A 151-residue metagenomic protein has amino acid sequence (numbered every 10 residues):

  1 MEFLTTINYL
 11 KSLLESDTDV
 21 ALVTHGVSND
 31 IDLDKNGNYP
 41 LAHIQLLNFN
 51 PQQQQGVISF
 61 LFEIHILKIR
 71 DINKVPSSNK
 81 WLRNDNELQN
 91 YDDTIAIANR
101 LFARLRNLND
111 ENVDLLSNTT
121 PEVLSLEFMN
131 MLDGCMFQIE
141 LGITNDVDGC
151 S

Functional and structural regions predicted by a protein language model:
M1-I7, E87-T94: A short, highly charged nucleic-acid-interacting micro-segment common to nuclease and nuclease-linked defense proteins
M1-V57, L108, S151: Small/polar-rich, solvent-exposed N-terminal microdomains that initiate assembly or binding
A21, K35-H43, L88-G142: Acidic-leaning, charged glycine-interspersed low-complexity segments
F49-P51, D71-N73, V147: Short acidic, S/G/P-rich loop/turn micro-motifs used as interaction or catalytic elements
G56-I72, M131-N145: Oligomerization/assembly interface segments of phage tail-like spikes and tubes
I72-Y91: A solvent-exposed, charged loop/short amphipathic helix patch at secondary-structure junctions
N145-S151: Short acidic DE-rich linear segments
